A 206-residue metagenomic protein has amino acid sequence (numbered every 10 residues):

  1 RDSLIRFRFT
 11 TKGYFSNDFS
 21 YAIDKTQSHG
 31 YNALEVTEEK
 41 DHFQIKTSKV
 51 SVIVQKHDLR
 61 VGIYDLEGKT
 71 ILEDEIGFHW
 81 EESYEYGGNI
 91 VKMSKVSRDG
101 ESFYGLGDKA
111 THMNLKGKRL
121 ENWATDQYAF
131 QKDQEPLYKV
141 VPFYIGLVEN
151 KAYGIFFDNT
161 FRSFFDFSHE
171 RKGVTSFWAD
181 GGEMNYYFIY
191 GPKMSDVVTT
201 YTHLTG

Functional and structural regions predicted by a protein language model:
R1-F43: A low-complexity, Ser/Thr/Gly/Pro-enriched, surface-exposed linker/loop concept that marks segments flanking
E38-G206: Catalytic and substrate-binding clefts that recognize carbohydrates or anionic sugar/phosphate headgroups
